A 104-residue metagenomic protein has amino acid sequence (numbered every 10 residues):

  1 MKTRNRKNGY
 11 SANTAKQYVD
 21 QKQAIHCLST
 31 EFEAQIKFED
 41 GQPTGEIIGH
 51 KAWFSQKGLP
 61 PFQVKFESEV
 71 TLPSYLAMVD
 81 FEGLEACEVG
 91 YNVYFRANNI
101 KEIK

Functional and structural regions predicted by a protein language model:
M1-K104: OB-fold and OB-like single-stranded nucleic-acid-recognition modules and their adjacent interaction interfaces
